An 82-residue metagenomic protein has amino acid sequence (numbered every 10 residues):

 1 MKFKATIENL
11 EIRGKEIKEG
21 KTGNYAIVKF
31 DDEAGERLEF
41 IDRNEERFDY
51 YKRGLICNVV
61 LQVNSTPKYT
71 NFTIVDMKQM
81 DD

Functional and structural regions predicted by a protein language model:
M1-T22: Structural detector for short beta-strands of small beta-barrel domains
N9-E11, D32-A34, V63-S65: Beta-strand elements of well-folded, non-transmembrane domains
E19-N24, P67-N71: Short acidic/glycine-enriched loop/turn segments that link adjacent beta-strands
N24, E39, R43: Catalytic phosphate/metal-binding cores of nucleic-acid and nucleotide-processing enzymes, i.e., regions that mediate
N24-E33, T73: Short, acidic/hydrophobic/Gly-rich beta-strand patch recurrent on exposed beta strands that often constitutes part
E33, R47-Y51, K68-F72: Oxidizing extracytosolic/periplasmic lumen-facing domains of membrane-embedded or membrane-associated proteins
R43-V60: Short nucleic-acid-contacting surface segments enriched for D/E, G, S/T with interspersed K/R
Q62-D82: OB-fold/S1-family single-stranded nucleic acid-binding modules
